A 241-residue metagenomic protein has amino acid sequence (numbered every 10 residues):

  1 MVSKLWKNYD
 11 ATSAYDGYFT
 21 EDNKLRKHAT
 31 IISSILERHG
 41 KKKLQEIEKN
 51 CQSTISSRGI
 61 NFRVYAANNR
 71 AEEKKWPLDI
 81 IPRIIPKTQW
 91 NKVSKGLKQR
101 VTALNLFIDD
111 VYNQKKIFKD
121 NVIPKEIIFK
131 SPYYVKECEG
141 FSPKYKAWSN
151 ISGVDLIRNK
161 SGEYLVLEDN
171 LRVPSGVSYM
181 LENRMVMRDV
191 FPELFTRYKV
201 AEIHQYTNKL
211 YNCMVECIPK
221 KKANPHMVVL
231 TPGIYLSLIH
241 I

Functional and structural regions predicted by a protein language model:
M1-I239: Preference for protein termini
